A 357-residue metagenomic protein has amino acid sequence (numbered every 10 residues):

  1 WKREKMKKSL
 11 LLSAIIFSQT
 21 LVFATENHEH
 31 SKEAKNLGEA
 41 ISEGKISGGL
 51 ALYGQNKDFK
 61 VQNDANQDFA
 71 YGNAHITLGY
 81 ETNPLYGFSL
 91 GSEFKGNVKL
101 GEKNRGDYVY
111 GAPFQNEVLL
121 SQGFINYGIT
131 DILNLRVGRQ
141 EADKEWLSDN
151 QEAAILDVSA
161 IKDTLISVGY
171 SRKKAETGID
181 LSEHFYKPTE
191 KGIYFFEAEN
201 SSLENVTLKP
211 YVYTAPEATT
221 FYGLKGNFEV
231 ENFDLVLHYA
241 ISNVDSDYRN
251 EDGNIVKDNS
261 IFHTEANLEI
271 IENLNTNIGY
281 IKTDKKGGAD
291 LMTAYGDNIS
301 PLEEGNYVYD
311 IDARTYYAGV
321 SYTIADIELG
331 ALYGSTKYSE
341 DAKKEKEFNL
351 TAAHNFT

Functional and structural regions predicted by a protein language model:
W1-K5: Short, Lys/Arg-enriched N-terminal segments with co-localized hydrophobic residues within the first ~10-30 amino acids
K7-S13: Sec-dependent signal peptide recognition, specifically the positively charged N-region followed immediately by
S9, L21-L135, D157-S159, N227-F233 (+4 more regions): Beta-barrel outer-membrane channel/assembly domains of diderm bacteria
S13-Q19: Bacterial N-terminal signal peptides
S42, A70-I76, E117-S121, S148-E152 (+5 more regions): Residues that define the transmembrane beta-barrel architecture of outer-membrane proteins
L50-G54, T130-D143, A154, I166-R172 (+5 more regions): Transmembrane beta-strand segments that form the barrel wall of outer-membrane beta-barrel proteins
D58-Q67, V212-T357: Outer-membrane beta-barrel pore domains
T77-S182, A198-S202, V206, L268 (+1 more regions): Outer membrane beta-barrel
